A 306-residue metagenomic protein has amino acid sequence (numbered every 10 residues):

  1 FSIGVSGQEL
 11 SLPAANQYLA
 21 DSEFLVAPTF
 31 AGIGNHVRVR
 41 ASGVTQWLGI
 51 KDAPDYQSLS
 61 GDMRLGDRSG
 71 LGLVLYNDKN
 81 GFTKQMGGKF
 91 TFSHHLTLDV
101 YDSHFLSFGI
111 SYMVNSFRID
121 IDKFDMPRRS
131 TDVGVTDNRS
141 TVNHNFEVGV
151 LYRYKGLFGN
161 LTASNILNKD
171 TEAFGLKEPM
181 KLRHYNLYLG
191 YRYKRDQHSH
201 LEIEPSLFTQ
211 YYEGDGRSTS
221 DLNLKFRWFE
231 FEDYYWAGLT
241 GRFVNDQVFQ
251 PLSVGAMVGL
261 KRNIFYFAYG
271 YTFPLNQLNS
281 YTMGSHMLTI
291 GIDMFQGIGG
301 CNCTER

Functional and structural regions predicted by a protein language model:
I3-G7: Sec/Tat signal peptide C-region and signal peptidase I cleavage site
Q8-R306: Subset of outer-membrane beta-barrel
